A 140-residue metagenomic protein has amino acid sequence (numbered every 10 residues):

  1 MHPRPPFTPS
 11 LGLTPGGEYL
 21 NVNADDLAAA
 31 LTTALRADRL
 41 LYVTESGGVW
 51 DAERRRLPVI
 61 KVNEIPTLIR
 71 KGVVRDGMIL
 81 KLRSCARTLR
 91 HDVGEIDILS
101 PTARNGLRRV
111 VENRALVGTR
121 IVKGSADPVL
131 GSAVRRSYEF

Functional and structural regions predicted by a protein language model:
M1-F140: C-terminal catalytic "cap/lid" subdomain
